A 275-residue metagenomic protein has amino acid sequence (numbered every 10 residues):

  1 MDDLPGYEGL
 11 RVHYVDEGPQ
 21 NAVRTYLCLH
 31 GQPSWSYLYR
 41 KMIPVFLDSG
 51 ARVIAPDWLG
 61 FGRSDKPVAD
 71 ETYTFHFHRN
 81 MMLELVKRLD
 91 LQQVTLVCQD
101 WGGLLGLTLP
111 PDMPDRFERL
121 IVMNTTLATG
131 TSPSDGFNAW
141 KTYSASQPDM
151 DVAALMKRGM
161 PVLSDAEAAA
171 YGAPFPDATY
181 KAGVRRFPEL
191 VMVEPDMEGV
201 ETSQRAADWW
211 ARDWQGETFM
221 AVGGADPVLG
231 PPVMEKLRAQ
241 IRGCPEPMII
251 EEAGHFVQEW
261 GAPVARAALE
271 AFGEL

Functional and structural regions predicted by a protein language model:
L4-E8, V15, D48, A55-C98 (+1 more regions): Active-site loop/oxyanion-hole signature of alpha/beta-hydrolase fold enzymes
L10, D16-D65: Conserved HGGG/HGGXW glycine-rich cap/lid loop of the alpha/beta-hydrolase fold
L27-G31, Q99, V222: The conserved beta1-alpha1 loop
L38-R40, S64-E71, T131-S134, P231-P232: Conserved catalytic-core motifs of eukaryotic protein kinase domains, centered on the activation segment
Q92-T131: Conserved hydrolase catalytic core segment
T129-F187, V191, E198: Helix-rich cap/lid subdomain of alpha/beta-hydrolase
K181-A239: Conserved serine/cysteine hydrolase catalytic core
G243-L275: Catalytic active-site module of serine/aspartate enzymes centered on a nucleophile-bearing elbow/loop
